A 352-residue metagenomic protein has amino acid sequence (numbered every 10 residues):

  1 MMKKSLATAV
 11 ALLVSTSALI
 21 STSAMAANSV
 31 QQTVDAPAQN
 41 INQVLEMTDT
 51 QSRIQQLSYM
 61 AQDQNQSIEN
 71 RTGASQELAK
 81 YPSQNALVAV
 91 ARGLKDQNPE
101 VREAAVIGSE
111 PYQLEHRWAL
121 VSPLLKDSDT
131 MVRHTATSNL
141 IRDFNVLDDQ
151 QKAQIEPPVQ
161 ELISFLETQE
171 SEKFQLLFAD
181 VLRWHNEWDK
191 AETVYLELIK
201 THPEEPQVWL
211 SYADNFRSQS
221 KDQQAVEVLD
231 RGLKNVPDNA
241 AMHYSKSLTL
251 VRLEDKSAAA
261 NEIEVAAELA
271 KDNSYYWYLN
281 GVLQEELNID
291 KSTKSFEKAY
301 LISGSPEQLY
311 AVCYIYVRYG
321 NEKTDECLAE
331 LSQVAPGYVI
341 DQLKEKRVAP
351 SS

Functional and structural regions predicted by a protein language model:
V30-T50, E69-Y81, R92, R102-Q113 (+9 more regions): Structural detector for internal amphipathic alpha-helices that build alpha-solenoid repeat scaffolds
M47-A61, S83-K95, L114-K126, L147-I163 (+4 more regions): Amphipathic alpha-helical scaffolding segments comprising HEAT/armadillo-like alpha-solenoid repeats
A61-E69, L94-E100, L125-M131, F165-Q169: Short coil turns that connect the paired helices of HEAT/ARM alpha-solenoid repeats
I68, P99-R102, T130, S171-K173 (+5 more regions): Helix-start (N-cap) detector for alpha-helical repeat units in TPR-like alpha-solenoids, especially tetratricopeptide
Y81, D96-Q97, Y112, D127-S128 (+5 more regions): Structural marker of alpha-solenoid helical repeat scaffolds
S164-F165, E197-L198, R231-G232, V265-A267 (+2 more regions): Canonical positions in the second alpha-helix
N186, S220, E254, L287-N288 (+1 more regions): Residue-level detector of the short coil/turn that links helix A to helix B within each tetratricopeptide repeat
E286, L301-S352: Terminal, low-structured helical/coil segments at or just beyond the last alpha-helical repeat
